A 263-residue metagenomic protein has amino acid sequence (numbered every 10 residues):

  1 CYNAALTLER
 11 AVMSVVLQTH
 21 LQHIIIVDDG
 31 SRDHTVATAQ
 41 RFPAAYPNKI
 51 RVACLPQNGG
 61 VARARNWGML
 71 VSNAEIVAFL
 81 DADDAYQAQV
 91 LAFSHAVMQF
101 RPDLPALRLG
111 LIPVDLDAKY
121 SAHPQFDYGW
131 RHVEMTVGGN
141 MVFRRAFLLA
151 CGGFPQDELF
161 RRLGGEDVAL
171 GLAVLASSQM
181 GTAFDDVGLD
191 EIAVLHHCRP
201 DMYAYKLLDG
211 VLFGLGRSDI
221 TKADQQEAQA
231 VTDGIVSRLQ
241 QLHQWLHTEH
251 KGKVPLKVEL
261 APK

Functional and structural regions predicted by a protein language model:
L6-R10, D33-F42, A85, Q89: Acidic helix N-cap motif at the loop->helix transition within catalytic regions of sugar-transfer enzymes
M13-Q22: Short, acidic, metal-binding catalytic loop of nucleotide-sugar glycosyltransferases
S14, D28-T38, Q57, D81: A conserved acidic beta->alpha catalytic loop
L55-S72: Glycine-rich, basic loop-to-helix element that forms the pyrophosphate-binding segment of sugar-nucleotide handling
V77: Short aromatic/hydrophobic "clamp" motif used to bind/position activated sugar donors
Q89-S121: Conserved donor NDP-sugar-binding/catalytic core segment of glycosyltransferases
I112-V114, D185-V211: Active-site donor/metal-binding and catalytic loop motifs of nucleotide-sugar-dependent glycosylation enzymes
R161-L172: Acidic donor-binding loop at a coil-to-helix junction in glycosyltransferase catalytic cores that engages
